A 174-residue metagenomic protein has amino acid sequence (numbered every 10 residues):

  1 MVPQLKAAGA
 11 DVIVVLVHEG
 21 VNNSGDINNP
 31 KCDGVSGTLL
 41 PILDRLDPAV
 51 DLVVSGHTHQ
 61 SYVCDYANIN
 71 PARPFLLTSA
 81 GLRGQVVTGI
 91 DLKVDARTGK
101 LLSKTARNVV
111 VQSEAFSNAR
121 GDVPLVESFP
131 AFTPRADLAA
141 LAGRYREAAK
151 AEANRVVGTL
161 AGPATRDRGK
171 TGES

Functional and structural regions predicted by a protein language model:
M1-D33, P41, I69-S174: Acidic/His-rich catalytic or pseudo-catalytic neighborhoods that scaffold and/or coordinate enzyme active centers
V17, R45, H59-C64, L92: Mobile, glycine-rich extracellular loop/lid and propeptide segments that shape or gate substrate/ligand access
P30-S61: Structural recognition of alpha->loop->beta junctions
